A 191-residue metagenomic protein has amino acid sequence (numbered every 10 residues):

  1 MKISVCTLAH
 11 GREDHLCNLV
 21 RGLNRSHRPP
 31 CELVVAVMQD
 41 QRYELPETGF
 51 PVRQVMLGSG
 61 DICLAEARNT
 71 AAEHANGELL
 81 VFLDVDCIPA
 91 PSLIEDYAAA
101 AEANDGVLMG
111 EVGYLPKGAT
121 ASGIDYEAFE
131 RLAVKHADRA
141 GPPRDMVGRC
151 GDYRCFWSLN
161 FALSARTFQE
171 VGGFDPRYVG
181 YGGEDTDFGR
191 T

Functional and structural regions predicted by a protein language model:
K2-S4, E32, D187: Cell-envelope/extracellular polymer assembly enzymes that use nucleotide-activated donors
R21-P30: Short, acidic, metal-binding catalytic loop of nucleotide-sugar glycosyltransferases
G58-A75: Glycine-rich, basic loop-to-helix element that forms the pyrophosphate-binding segment of sugar-nucleotide handling
L80: Short aromatic/hydrophobic "clamp" motif used to bind/position activated sugar donors
D84-I88: The conserved acidic donor/metal-binding loop of glycosyltransferases
S92-F129: Conserved donor NDP-sugar-binding/catalytic core segment of glycosyltransferases
F129-Y153: Short, flexible, basic/aromatic active-site loop/helix in glycosyltransferases
C155, N160-L163, T167-G172, Y178-T191: A short, conserved alpha-helix in the catalytic core of glycosyltransferases
